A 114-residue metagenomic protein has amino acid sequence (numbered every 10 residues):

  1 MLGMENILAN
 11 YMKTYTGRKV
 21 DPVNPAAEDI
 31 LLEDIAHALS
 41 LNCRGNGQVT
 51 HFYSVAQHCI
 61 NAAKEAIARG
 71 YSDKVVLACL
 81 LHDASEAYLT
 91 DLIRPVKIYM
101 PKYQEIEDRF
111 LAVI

Functional and structural regions predicted by a protein language model:
M1-I114: Metal-dependent phosphohydrolase cores
